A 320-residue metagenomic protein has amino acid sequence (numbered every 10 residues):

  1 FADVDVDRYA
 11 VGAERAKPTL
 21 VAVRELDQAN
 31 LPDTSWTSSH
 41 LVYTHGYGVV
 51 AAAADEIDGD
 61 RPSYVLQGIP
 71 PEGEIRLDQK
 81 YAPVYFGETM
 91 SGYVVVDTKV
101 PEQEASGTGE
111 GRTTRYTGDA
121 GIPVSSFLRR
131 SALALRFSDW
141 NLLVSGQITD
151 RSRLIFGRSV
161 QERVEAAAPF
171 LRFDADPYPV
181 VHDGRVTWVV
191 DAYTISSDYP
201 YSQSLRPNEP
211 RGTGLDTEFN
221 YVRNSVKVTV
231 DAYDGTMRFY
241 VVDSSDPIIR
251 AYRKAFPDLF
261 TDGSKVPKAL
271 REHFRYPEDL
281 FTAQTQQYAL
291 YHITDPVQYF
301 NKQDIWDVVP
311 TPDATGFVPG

Functional and structural regions predicted by a protein language model:
F1-G320: Soluble extracytoplasmic regions of secretory-pathway and membrane proteins
